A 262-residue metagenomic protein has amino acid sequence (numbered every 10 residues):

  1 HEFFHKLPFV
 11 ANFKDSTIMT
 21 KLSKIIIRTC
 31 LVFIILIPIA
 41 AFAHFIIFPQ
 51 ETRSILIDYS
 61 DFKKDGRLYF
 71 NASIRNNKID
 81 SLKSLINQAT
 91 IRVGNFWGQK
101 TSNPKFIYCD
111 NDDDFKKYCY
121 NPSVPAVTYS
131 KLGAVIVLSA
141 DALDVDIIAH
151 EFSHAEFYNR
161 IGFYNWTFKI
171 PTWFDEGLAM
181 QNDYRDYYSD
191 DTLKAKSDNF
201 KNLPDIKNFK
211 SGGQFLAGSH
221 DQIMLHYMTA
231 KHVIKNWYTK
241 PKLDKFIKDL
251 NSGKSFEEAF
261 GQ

Functional and structural regions predicted by a protein language model:
F4-K63: N-terminal low-structure segments adjacent to metalloprotease catalytic domains across cellular compartments
R28-V32, I37-F45, E51, F209-Q262: Pan-zinc metallopeptidase signature
F62-K78: Acidic/histidine-rich, surface-exposed loop or edge segments in extracytoplasmic proteins
K78, L82-K131, D141: Auxiliary, metal-adjacent structural segments of Zn-dependent hydrolase domains
S84-N87, I91, N95, D146 (+4 more regions): Solvent-exposed, polar/charged alpha-helical surfaces in well-ordered, non-transmembrane soluble domains, broadly
V93, D146-N159, E176-M180: Active-site recognition of the HExxH zinc-binding catalytic motif
L132-I148, Y164-I170: Short pre-active-site segment immediately N-terminal to the catalytic Zn-binding motif
F168-N208: Post-HExxH zinc-binding segment in Zn-dependent metallohydrolases
